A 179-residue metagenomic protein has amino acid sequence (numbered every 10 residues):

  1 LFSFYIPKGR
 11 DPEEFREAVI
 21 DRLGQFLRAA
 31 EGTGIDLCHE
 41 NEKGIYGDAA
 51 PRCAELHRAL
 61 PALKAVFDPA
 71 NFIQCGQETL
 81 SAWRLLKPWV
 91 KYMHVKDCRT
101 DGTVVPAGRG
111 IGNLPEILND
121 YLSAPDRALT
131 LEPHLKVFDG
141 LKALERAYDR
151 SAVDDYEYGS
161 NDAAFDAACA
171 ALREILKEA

Functional and structural regions predicted by a protein language model:
L1-A65, Q74, A152-D162: Active-site acidic/histidine proton-transfer and metal-coordination neighborhood in alpha/beta enzyme cores
G24, A50-K64, I73-A179: Histidine-acidic metal/acid-base catalytic patches
D68: Active-site glycine-centered loops adjacent to acidic/histidine catalytic or metal-binding residues that shape
